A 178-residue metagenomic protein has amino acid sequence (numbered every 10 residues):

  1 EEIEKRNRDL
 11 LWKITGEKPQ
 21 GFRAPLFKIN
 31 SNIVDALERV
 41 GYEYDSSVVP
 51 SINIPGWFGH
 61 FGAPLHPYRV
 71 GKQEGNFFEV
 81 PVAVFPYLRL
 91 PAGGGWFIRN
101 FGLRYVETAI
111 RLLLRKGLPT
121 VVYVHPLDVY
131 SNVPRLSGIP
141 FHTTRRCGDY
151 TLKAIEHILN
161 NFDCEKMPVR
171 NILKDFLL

Functional and structural regions predicted by a protein language model:
E1, G93-G95, R135-P140: Surface-exposed, active-site-proximal loop segments in enzymatic domains
E1-E2, S31, V121: Short acidic/polar alpha-helix capping motifs at helix-coil junctions
E2-L11: An active-site-proximal "capping" alpha-helix that borders the catalytic cofactor pocket
I3, P25-I29, C147: Short, contiguous, pocket-lining structural segments that sit at or immediately flank catalytic/ligand-binding sites
R8, V34, E38, E156-L159: Non-transmembrane alpha-helical segments in soluble domains of secreted/periplasmic/extracellular proteins
K13, E17-L118: Active-site-adjacent pocket scaffolds in enzyme catalytic domains
F101-L178: C-terminal domain-boundary segment and adjacent tail
